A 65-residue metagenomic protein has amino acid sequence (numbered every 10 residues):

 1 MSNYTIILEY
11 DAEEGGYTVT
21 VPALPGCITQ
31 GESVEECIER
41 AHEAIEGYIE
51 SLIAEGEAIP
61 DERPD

Functional and structural regions predicted by a protein language model:
M1-I6, E39-D65: Short, charged, surface-exposed hinge/linker loops at domain edges that act as mobile lids or interdomain connectors
E9-L24: Short aromatic-glycine-(Arg/Gly/Cys) micro-motifs in beta-strand/loop hairpins
T20, I38-E39: Short, surface-exposed helix/turn micro-motifs that flank interaction/cofactor sites
A23-G26, D61: Hydrophobic residues in alpha-helical membrane-spanning segments
P25-E36: A short, exposed loop/beta-hairpin motif centered on an aromatic-Gly-Thr core
